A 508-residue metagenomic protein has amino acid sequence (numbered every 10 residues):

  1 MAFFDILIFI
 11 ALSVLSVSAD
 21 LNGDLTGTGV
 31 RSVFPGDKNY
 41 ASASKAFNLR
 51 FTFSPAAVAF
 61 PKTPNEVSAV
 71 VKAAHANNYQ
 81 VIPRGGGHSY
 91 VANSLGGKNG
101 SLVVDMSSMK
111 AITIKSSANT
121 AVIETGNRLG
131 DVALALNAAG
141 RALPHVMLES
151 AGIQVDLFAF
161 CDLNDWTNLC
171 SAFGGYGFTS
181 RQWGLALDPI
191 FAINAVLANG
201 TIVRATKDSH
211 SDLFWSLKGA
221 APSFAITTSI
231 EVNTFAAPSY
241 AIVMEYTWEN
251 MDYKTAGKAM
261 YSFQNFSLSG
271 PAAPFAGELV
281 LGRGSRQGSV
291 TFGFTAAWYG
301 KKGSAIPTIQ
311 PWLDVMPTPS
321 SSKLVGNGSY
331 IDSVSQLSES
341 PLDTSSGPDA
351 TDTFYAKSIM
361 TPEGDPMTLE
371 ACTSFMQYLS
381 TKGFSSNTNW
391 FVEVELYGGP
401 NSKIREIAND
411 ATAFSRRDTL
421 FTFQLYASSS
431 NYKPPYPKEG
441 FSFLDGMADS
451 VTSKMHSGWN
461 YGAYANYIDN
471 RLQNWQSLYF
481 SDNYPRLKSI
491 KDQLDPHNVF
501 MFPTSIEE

Functional and structural regions predicted by a protein language model:
A2-E508: Soluble FAD-dependent oxygen oxidases
